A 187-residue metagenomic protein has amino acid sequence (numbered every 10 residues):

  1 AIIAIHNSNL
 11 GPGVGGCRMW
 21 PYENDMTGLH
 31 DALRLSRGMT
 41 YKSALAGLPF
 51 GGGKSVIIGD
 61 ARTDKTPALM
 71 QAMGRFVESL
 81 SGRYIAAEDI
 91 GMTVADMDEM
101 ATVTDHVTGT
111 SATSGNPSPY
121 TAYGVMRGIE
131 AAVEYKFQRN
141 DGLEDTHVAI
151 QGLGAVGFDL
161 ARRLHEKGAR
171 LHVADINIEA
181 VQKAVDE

Functional and structural regions predicted by a protein language model:
A1-A112: N-terminal ligand-binding/catalytic initiation module
N116-E187: Glycine-rich phosphate/diphosphate-binding loop of Rossmann-like nucleotide-binding domains
